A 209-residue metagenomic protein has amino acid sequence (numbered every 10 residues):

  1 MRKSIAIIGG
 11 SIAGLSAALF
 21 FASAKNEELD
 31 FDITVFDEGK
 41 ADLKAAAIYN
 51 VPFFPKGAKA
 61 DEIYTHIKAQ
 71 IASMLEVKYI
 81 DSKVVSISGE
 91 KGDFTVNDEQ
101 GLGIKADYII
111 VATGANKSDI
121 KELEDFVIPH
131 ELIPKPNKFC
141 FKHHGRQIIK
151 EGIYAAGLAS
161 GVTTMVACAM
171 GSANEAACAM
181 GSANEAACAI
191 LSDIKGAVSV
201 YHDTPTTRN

Functional and structural regions predicted by a protein language model:
M1-I7, L75-S82, Q100-I109, T113 (+1 more regions): Glycine/serine-rich loop-strand microenvironments at binding/catalytic pocket rims
I5-E62: Beta1-alpha1 glycine-rich phosphate/pyrophosphate-binding loop at the start of Rossmann-like nucleotide-binding domains
G14, N116-D119, V162: Glycine-rich nucleotide phosphate-binding loop and flanking beta-alpha elements of Rossmann-like dinucleotide-binding
K25, G152, A156-T207: A conserved FAD-binding loop/helix module that cradles the flavin
K40-L43, G101, H144-Q147: Short secondary-structure boundary/capping segments
A46-G103: N-terminal Rossmann-like dinucleotide/flavin-binding domain of flavoprotein oxidoreductases that bind FAD/FMN
D107-K138: Glycine-rich beta-alpha-beta "Rossmann" dinucleotide-binding loop(s) and their flanking helix/strand
L132-I153: FAD-binding beta-loop-beta segment adjacent to the flavin cofactor pocket
